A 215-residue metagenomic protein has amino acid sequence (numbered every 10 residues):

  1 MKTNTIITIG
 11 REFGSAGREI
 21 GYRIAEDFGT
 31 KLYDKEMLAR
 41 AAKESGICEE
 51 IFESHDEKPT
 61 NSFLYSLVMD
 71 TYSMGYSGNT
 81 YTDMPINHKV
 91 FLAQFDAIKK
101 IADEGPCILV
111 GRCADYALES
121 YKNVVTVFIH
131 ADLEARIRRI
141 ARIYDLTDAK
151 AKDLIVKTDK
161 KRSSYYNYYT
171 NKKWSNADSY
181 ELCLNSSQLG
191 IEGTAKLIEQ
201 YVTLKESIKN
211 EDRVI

Functional and structural regions predicted by a protein language model:
I9-Y22: Glycine-rich phosphate-binding P-loop
K31-A42: Short beta-strand-centered segment that lines the nucleotide-binding/catalytic pocket of NTP-utilizing
A42-P106: ATP-dependent small-molecule kinase phosphotransfer cores that center on conserved nucleotide phosphate-binding segments
E57, N61-V68, Y72, T147-I191: Small-molecule kinase domains that catalyze NTP-dependent phosphoryl transfer to phosphate-bearing small molecules
F95-K99, Y168-I215: NTP-dependent small-molecule kinase module
I101, A114-S120: RNA pseudouridine synthases
S120-R142, D148-V156: Conserved phosphate-donor/acceptor-positioning beta-strand/loop module used by diverse small-molecule
